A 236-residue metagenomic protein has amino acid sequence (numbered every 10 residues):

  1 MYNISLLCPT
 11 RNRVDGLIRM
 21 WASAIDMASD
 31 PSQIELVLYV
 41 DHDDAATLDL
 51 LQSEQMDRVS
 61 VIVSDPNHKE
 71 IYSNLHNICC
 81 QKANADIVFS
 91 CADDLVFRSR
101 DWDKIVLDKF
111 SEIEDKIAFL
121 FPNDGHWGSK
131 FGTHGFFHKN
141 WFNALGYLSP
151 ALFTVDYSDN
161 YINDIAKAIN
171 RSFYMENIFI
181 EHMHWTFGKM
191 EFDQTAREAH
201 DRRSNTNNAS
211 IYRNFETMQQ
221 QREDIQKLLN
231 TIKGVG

Functional and structural regions predicted by a protein language model:
M1-S23: N-proximal low-complexity "stem/linker" segments adjacent to membrane-targeting elements
V14, L38-L50, L95-V96: A conserved acidic beta->alpha catalytic loop
M20-Q33: Short, acidic, metal-binding catalytic loop of nucleotide-sugar glycosyltransferases
H76-I87: Active-site nucleotide-sugar/metal-binding loop of Leloir-type enzymes
A85-V96: Short beta-strand-to-loop acidic/aromatic patch adjacent to the donor-nucleotide binding site
R100-F119: Conserved donor-nucleotide/metal-binding helix-loop-beta segment in metal-dependent transferases, i.e., the alpha-helix
A118-T133: Short beta-strand-to-loop element that shapes/binds the nucleotide-sugar donor at the catalytic cleft/hinge
D156, N160-G236: C-terminal catalytic/acceptor-binding lobe
